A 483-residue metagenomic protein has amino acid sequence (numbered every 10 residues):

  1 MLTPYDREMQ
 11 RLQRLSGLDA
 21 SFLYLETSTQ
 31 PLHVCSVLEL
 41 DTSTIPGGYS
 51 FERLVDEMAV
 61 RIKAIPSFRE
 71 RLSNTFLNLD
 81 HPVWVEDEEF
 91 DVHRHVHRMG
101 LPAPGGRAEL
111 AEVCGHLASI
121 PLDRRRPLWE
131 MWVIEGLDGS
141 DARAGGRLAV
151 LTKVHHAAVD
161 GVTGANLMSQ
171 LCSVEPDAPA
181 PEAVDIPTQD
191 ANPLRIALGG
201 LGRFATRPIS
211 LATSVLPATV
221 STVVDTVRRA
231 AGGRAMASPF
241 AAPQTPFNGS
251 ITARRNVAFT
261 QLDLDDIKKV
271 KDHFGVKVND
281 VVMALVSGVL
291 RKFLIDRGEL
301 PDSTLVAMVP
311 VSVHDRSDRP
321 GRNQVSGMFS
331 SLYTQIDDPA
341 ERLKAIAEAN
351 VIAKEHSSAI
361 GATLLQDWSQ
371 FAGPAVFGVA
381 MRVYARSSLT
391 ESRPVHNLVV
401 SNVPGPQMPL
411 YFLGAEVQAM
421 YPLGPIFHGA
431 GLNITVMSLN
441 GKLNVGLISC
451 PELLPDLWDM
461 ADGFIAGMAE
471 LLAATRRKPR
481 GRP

Functional and structural regions predicted by a protein language model:
L2-D19, C35-A430, I434-P483: Soluble acyl-CoA-dependent acyltransferase catalytic core bearing the H(X)4D motif
G17-T29: Acidic, low-complexity proline/glycine-rich segments
